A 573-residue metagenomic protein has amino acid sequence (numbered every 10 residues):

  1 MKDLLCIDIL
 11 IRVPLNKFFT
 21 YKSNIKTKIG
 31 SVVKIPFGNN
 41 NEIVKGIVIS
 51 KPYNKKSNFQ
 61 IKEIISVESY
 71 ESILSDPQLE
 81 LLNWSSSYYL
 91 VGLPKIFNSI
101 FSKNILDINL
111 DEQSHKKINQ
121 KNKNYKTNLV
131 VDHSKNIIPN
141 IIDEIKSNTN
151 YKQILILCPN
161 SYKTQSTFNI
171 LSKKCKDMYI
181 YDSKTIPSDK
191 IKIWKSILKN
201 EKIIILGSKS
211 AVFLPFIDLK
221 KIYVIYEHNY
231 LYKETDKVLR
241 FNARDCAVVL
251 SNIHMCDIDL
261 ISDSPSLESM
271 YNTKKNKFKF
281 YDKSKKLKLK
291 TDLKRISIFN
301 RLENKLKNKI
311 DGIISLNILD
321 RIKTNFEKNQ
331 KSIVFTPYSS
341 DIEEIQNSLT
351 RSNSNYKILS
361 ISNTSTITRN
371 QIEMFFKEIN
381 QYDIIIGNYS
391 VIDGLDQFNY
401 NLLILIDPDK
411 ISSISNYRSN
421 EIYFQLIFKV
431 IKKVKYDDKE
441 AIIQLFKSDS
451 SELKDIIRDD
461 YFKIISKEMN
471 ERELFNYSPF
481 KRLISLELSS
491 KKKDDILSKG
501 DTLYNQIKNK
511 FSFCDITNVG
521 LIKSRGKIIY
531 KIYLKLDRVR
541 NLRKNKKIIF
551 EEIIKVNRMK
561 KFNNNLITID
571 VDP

Functional and structural regions predicted by a protein language model:
M1-K294, E303-N304, D320-T324, Y338 (+10 more regions): Accessory, non-ATPase domains that flank or precede helicase/AAA+ motor cores in DNA-metabolism machines
V32-I35, P265, D320, Q330 (+4 more regions): C-terminal helicase module of SF1/SF2 nucleic-acid helicases/translocases
I156, D259-S262, I333-V334, S360 (+1 more regions): A structural signal for short, well-ordered beta-strand segments and their strand-loop junctions that often border
I156, T164-P187, T336-F376: Conserved C-terminal RecA-like helicase domain
S166-I170, D282-L306, K463-E487: Repeat-unit-sized solenoid/scaffold elements
L239, A243, I310-I318, D341 (+3 more regions): Soluble or luminal CAZymes and related metallo-dependent hydrolases
I296-T366: Cys/His-rich short segments
